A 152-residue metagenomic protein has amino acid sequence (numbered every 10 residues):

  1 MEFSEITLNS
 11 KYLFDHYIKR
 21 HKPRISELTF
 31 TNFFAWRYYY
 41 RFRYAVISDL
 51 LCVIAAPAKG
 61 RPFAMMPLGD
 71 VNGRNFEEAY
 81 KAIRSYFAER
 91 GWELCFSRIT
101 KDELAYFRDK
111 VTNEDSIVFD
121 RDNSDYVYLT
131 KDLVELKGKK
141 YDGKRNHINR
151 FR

Functional and structural regions predicted by a protein language model:
M1-E27, L133-R152: Short amphipathic alpha-helix that is part of the acyltransferase structural core
F3-E5, C52, Y126: Generic preference for hydrophobic/aromatic residues in regular secondary structure cores
I6, Y17, S48, P67 (+1 more regions): Structured loops at beta-to-helix junctions and adjacent beta-edge loops in soluble globular domains
N9, Y40, K59, R121-S124: Sequence-level motif detector for i,i+2 pairs with an aromatic at +2
K11-D15, H21-R24, T31-W36, E93-S97 (+1 more regions): A generic short-segment signal for beta-strand/edge and adjacent turn/coil regions
R20, T31, P62, V111-N113 (+1 more regions): General N-terminal targeting signals
E27-D102: Conserved donor-binding loop and adjoining core beta-sheet/short helix segment in diverse acyl/aminoacyl transferases
D70-R152: Acyl-donor-binding surface of acyltransferase catalytic domains
